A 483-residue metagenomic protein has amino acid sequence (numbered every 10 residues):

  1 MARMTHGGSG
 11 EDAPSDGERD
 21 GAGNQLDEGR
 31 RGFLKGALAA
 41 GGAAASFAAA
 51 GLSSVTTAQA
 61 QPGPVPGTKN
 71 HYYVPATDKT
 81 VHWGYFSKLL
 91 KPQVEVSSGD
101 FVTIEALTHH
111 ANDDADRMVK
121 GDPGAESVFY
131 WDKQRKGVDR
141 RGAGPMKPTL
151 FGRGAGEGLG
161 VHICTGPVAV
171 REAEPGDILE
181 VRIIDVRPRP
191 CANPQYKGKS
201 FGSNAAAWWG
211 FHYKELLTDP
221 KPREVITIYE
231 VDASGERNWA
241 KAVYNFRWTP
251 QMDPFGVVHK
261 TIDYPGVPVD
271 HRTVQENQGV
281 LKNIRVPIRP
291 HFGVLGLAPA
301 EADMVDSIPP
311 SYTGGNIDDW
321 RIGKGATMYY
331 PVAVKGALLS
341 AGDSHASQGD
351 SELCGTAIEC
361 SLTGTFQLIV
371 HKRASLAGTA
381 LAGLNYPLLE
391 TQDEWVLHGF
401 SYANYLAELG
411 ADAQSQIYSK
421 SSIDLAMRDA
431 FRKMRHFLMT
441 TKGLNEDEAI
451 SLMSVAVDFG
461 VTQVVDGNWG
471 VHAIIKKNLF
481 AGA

Functional and structural regions predicted by a protein language model:
M1-G29, S46, A50, V55-T56: N-terminal secretory signal peptides
G29-S46, A449: N-terminal export leaders
A58-A60: Boundary at the C-terminal end of the N-terminal hydrophobic targeting segment
H71-G156: N-terminal, Lys/Arg-enriched amphipathic/low-complexity engagement segments that precede the first folded domain
T77-S87, E157-C164, V305-T313: Short, structured beta-strand/loop micro-motifs enriched in basic residues and often containing a Trp
P92-H110, A169-V170, D177-D185, G325-V334: Beta-strand cores of secreted/periplasmic/IMS beta-sandwich domains, seen most often in copper-related folds
I178-G383, L389, R432, E446-D447 (+2 more regions): Glycine-rich anion/phosphate-binding loop at the beta-strand->alpha-helix junction
A382-K442: A hydrophobic, small-residue-rich beta->alpha segment in the mid-to-C-terminal subdomain of diverse proteins
